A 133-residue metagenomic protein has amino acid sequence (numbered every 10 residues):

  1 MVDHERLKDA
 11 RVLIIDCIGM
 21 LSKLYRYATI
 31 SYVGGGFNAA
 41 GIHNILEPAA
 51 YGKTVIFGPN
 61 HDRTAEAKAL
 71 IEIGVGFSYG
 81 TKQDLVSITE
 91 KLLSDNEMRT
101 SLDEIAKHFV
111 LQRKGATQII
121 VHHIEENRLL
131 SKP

Functional and structural regions predicted by a protein language model:
M1-P133: Nucleotide-activated sugar donor-binding and catalytic core shared by glycosyltransferases and related lipid-linked
